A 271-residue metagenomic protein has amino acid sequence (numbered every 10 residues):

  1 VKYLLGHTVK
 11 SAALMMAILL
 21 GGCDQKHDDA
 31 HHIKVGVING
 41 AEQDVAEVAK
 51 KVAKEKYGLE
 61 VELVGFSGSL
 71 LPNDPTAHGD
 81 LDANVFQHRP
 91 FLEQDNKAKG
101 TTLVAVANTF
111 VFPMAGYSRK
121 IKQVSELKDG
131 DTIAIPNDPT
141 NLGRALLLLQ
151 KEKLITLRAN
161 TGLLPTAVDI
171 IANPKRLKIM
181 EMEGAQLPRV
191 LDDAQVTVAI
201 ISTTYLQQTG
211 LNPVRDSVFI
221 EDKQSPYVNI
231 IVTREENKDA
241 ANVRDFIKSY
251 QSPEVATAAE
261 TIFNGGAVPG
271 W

Functional and structural regions predicted by a protein language model:
L19-G22: C-terminal motif of bacterial Sec signal peptides marking the signal peptidase cleavage site
D24-H32: Bacterial lipoprotein signal-peptidase II cleavage site
H32, N39-E62, L71, A77: Short, polar/charged alpha-helical segment
G40, S67-S69, G79-E93, F110 (+3 more regions): Beta->alpha turn/N-cap motifs
L63-D74, T161-R189: Short helix-initiation/N-cap motifs at beta->coil->alpha
V106-T156, A256: A conserved helix-loop-strand patch within extracytoplasmic ligand-binding domains of the periplasmic binding
A107-S118, Q207-Y250, A267-W271: Periplasmic-binding protein-like
G143-Q150, Y250-G270: Periplasmic-binding protein-like
